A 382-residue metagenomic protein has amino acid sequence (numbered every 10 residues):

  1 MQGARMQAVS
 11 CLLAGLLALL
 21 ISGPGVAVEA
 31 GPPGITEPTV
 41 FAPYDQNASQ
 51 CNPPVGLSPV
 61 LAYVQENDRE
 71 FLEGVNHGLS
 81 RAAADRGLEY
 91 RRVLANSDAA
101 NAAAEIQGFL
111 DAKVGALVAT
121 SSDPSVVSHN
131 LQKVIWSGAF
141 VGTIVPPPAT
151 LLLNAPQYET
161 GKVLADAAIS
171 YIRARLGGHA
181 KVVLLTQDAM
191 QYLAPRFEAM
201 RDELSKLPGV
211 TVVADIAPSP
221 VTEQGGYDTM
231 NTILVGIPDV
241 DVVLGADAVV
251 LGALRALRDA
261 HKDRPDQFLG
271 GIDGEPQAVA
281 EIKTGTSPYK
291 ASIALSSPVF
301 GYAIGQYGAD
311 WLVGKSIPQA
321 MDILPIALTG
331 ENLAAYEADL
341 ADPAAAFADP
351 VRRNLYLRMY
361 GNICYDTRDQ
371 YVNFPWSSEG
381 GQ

Functional and structural regions predicted by a protein language model:
V28-P59, S296, A303-Q382: Hinge/cleft segment of the Venus flytrap/periplasmic-binding protein
P32-G78, A82, R86, R91-A103 (+6 more regions): Extracytoplasmic "Venus flytrap"
L61, Q65, L79, L164-V210 (+3 more regions): An alpha-beta-alpha
A62, K113-S121, F140-I144, V183-L184 (+4 more regions): Periplasmic-binding protein-like
L94, P146-S170, L184-Q187, T284-P298: Short beta-strand elements at the ligand-binding edges of bilobed clamshell
A102, L153-H179, A194-P195, G225-M230 (+2 more regions): Hydrophobic alpha-helical segments within soluble ligand-binding/sensing domains
L117-W136, A199-M200, S219-E281, G305: Hydrophobic alpha-helical
P124-E159, R175, K181, E275-T284: Flexible loop/hinge segments that line or gate small-molecule binding clefts
